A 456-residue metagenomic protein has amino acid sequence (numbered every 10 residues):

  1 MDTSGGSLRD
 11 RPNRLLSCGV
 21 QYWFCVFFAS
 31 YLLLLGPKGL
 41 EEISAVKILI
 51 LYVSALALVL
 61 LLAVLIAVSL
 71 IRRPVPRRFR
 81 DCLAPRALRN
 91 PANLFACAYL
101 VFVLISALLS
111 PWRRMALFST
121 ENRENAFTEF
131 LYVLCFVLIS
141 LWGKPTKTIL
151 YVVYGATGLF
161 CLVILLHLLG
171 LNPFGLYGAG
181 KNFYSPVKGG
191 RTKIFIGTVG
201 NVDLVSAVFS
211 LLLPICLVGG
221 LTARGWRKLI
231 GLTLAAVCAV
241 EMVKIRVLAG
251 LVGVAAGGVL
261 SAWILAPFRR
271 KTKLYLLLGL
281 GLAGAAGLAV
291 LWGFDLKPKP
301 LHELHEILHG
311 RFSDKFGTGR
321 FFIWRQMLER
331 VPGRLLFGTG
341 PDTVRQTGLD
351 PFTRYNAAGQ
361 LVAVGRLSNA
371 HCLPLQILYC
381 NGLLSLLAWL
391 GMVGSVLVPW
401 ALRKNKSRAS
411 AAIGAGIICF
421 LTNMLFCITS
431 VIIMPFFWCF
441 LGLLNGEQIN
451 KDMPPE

Functional and structural regions predicted by a protein language model:
M1-R14, I71-R89, P455-E456: Membrane-interfacial, low-structure loops and terminal tails that flank and connect transmembrane helices in multi-pass
R11-L32, V53-L65, L100, L104-A107 (+9 more regions): Alpha-helical transmembrane segments of multi-pass inner-membrane proteins
F24-G39, A57-F130: N-terminal hydrophobic segments of proteins, predominantly signal-anchor/transmembrane helices of inner/organellar
L35-L49: Short, hydrophobic transmembrane alpha-helix segments
P37-E41, W112, L165-Y177, W292-H302 (+1 more regions): Helix-to-loop transition at the C-terminal end of transmembrane segments
A116, A249-G253, I433-F437: Hydrophobic alpha-helical membrane segments of integral membrane proteins
P173-I196, L301-G317, P341-Y379: Interfacial juxtamembrane loops and adjacent helix segments that form the catalytic/substrate-binding surfaces
N201, L328, R334-L336, G359-L397: A conserved mid-to-late transmembrane alpha helix and its immediate loop/hinge that forms the functional core
